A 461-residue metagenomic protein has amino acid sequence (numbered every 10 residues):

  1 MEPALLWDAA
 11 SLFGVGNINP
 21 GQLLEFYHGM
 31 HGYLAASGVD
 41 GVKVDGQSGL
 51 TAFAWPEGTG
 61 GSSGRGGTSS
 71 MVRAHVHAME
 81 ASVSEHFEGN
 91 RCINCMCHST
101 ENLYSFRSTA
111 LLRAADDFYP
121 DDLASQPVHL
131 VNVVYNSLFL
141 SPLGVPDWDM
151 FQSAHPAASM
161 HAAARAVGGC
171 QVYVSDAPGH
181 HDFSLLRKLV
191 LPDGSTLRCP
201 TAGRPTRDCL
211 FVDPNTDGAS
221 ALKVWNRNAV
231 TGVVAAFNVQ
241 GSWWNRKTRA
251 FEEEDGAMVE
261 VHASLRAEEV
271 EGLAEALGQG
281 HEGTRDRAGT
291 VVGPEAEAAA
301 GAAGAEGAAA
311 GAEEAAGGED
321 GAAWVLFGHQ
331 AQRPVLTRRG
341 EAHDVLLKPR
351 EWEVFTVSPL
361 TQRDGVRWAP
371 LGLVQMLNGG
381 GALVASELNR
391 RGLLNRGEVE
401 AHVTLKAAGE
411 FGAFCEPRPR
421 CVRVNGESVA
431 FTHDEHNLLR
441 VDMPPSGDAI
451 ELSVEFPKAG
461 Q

Functional and structural regions predicted by a protein language model:
M1-V15, A54-S69: Aromatic- and acidic-residue-enriched carbohydrate-binding clefts of CAZyme catalytic domains
E2-A36, R73-L185, R198-A221, W225-N228: Glycan-recognition surfaces
Q22-M30, G67-A81, E254-V270: Well-ordered, non-membrane alpha-helical segments in soluble/globular domains
M30-A54: Short acidic catalytic loops
D45, V167, L326: Conserved, mostly hydrophobic/aromatic
G49-A54, S99-S105, Y173-V174, H180-S184 (+5 more regions): Flexible loop/turn segments at secondary-structure boundaries
P56-S69, F106-D116, D182-F183, V190 (+1 more regions): Short secondary-structure boundary/capping segments
C209, T231-A236, W244-R249, G256-V259 (+4 more regions): Non-catalytic C-terminal accessory domains or segments of carbohydrate-active enzymes
